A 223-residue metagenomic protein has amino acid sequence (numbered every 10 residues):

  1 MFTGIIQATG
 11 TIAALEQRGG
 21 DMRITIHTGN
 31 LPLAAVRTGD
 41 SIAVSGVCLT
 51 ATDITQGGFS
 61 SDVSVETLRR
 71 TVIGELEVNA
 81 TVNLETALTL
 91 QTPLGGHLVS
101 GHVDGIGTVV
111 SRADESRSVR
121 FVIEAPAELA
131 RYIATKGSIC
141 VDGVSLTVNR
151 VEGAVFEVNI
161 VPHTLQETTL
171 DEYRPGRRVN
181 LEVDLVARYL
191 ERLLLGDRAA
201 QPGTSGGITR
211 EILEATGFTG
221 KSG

Functional and structural regions predicted by a protein language model:
M1-G223: Conserved loop->alpha-helix
